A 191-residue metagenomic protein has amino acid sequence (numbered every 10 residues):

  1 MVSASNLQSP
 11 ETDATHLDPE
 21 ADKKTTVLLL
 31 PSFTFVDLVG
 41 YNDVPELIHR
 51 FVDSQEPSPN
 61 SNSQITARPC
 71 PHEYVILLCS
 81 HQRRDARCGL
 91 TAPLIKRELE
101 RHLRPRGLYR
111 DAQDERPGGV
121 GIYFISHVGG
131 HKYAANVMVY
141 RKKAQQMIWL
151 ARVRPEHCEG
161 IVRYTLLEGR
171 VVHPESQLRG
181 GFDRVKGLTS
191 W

Functional and structural regions predicted by a protein language model:
M1-W191: Histidine/cysteine-enriched polar flanking segments
